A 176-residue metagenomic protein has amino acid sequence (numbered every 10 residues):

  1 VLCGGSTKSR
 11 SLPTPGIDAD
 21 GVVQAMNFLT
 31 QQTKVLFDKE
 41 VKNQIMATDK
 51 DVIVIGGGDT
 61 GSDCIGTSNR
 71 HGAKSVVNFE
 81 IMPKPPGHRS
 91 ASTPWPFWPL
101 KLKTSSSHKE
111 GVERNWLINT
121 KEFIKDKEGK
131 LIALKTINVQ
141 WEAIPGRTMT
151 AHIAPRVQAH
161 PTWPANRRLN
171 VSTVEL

Functional and structural regions predicted by a protein language model:
V1-L176: Residues forming the flavin
